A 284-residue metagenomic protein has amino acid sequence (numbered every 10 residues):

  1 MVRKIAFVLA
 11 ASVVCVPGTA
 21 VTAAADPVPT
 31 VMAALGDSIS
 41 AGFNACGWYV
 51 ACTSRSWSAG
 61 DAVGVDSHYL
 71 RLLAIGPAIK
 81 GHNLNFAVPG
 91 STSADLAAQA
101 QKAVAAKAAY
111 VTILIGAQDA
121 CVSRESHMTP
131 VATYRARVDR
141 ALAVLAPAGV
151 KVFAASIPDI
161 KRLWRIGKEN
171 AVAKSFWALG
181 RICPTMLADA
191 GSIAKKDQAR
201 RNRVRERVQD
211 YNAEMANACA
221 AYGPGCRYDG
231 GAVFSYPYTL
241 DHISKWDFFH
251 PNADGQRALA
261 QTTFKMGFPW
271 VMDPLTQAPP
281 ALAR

Functional and structural regions predicted by a protein language model:
M1-A25: Secretory targeting and sorting signals
A23-D26, W270-R284: Composition-driven, intrinsically disordered low-complexity tracts enriched in small residues
A24-L84, Q101, V111: Serine-esterase "nucleophile elbow" of acetyl-processing enzymes
A41, T92, K161: Flexible, glycine-rich phosphate/dinucleotide-binding loops and adjacent beta-alpha linkers at cofactor/substrate
N83-T92: Short beta->alpha junction loops
A97-A253, Q261-M272, T276: Alpha-helical cap/lid subdomain in secreted, periplasmic, or secretory-pathway luminal O-acyl-processing enzymes
